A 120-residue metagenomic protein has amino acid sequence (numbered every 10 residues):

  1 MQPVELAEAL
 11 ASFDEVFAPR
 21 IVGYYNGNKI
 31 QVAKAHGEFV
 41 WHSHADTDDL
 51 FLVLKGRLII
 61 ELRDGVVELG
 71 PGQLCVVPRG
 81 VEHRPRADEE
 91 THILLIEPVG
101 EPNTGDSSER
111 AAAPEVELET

Functional and structural regions predicted by a protein language model:
Q2-L10, G23, D88-T120: Double-stranded beta-helix
L6-W41, T47: A short glycine-rich, His/Asp/Glu-containing loop-to-beta-strand
N26, L54-K55, G70-P71, E89: A cytosolic small-molecule/anion-sensing beta-strand core signal
G27-K29, H36-E38, R57-I59, V66 (+1 more regions): Short, charged/polar surface micro-motifs in flexible loops or helix N-caps
K34-A35, S43-L62: Short, conserved beta-strand element in jelly-roll/cupin
H42, I60-E61, V77, E82-D88 (+1 more regions): Short beta-strand His + acidic residue motifs that chelate non-heme Fe in jelly-roll/DSBH and cupin folds
L62-R63, P71, A87, G105: Short glycine-/acidic-enriched loop or helix-start segments at secondary-structure transitions that form or flank
R63-R79: Short acidic-glycine-tyrosine-enriched beta hairpin
